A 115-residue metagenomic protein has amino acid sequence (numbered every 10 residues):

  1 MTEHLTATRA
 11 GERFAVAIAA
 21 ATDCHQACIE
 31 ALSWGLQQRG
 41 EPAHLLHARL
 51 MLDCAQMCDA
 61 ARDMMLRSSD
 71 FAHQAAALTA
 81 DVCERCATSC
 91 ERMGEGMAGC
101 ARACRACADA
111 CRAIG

Functional and structural regions predicted by a protein language model:
M1-G115: Amphipathic alpha-helical hairpins
